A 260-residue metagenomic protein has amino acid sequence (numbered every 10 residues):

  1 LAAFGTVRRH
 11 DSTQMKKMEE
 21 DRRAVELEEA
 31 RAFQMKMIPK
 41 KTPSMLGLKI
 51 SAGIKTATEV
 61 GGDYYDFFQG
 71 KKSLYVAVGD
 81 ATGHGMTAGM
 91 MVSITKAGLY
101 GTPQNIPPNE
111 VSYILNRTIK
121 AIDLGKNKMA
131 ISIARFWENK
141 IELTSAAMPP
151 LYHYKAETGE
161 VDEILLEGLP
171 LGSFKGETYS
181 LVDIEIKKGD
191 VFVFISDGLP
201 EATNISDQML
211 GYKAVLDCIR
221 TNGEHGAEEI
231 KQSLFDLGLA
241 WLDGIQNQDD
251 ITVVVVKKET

Functional and structural regions predicted by a protein language model:
L1-M18: Juxtamembrane or sensor-core-proximal signal-transducing alpha helices that couple sensory domains to cytosolic
A3-T6, M91, T95, L171 (+2 more regions): Interdomain signal-transducing alpha-helices
F4, L46, T158, N222-H225 (+1 more regions): Feature targets compositionally biased, intrinsically disordered low-complexity regions with long contiguous runs
G5, Q14, T82-G83, S206 (+1 more regions): Short, flexible segments with low predicted structural confidence
Q14-V193, I245-T260: … and, occasionally, acidic/histidine-rich disordered N-termini of signaling adaptors
S132, V182-F194, L199-T260: C-terminal catalytic subdomain
